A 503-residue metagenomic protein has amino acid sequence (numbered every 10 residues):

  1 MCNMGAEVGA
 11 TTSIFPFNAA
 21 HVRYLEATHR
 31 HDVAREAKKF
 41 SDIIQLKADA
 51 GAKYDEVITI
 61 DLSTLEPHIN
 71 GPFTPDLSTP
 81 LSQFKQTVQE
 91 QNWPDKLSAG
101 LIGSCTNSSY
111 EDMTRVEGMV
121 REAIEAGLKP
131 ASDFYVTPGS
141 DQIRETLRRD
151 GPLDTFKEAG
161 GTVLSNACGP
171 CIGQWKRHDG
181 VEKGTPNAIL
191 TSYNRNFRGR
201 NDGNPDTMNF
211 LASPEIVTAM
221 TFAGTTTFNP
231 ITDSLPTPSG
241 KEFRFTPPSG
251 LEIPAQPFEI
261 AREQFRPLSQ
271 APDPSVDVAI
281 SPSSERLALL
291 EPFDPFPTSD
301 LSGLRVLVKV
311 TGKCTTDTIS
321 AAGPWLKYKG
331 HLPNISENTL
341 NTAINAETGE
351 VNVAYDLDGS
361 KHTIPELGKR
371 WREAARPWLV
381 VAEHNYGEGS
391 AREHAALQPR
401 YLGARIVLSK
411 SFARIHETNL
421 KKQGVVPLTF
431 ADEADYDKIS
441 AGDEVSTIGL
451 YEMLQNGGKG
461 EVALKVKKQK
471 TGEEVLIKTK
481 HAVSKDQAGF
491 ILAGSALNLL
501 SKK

Functional and structural regions predicted by a protein language model:
M1-F17, G100-M113, A167-Q174, N194-N196 (+5 more regions): Conserved phosphate/anionic-ligand binding catalytic regions in large, soluble enzymes, centered on
M1-R35, T162, Q174-F265, K421 (+1 more regions): Mobile "lid/hinge" segments at catalytic clefts and subdomain interfaces of large enzymes
A6-A131, Y135-D179, A188, D277-L301 (+6 more regions): Accessory "access/gating" subregions that flank catalytic or transport cores
S13-F15, T162-S165, R405-K410, P427-F430: Short hydrophobic alpha-helical runs that function as membrane-insertion/retention elements
T137-I143, A167-I172, Y193-F197, H384-G387 (+2 more regions): Acidic, glycine-rich active-site loops and adjacent beta-strand->loop/helix elements that engage anionic groups
P214, P247-S249, P254-E366: Long, charge-dense accessory insertions within large macromolecular proteins
L235-E252, H416-F490, L497-L500: Acidic, glycine-rich flexible loop/linker segments
K369, E373-F412: Extracellular/luminal Protease-associated
